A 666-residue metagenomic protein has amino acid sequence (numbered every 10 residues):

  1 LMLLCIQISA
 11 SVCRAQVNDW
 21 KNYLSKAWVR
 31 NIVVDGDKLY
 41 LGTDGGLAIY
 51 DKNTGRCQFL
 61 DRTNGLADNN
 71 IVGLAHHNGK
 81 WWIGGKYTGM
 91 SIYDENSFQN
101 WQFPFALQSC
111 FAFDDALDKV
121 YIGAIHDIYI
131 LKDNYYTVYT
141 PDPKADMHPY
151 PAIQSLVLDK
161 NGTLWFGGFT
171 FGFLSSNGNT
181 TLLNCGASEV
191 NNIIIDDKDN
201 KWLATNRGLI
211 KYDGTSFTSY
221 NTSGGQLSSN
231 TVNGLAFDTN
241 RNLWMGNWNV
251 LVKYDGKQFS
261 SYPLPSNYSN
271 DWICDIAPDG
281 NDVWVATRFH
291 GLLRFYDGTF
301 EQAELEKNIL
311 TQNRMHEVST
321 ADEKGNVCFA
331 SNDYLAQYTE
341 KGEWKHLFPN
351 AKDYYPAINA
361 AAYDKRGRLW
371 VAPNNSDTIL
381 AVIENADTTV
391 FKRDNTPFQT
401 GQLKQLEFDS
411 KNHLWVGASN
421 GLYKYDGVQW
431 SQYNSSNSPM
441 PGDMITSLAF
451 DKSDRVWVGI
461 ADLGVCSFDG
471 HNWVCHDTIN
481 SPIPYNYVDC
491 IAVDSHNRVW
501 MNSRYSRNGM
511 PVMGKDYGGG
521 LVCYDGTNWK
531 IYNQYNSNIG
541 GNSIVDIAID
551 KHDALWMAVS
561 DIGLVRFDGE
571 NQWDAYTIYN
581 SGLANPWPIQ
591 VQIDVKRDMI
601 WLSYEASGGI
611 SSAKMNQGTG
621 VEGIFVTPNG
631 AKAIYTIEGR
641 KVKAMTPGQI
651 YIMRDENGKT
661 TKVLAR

Functional and structural regions predicted by a protein language model:
L1-D19: Bacterial Sec-dependent N-terminal signal peptides
R14-T619: Carboxylate-rich, polar loop motifs that coordinate divalent cations or form catalytic acidic clusters
I358, N629-K632, Q649: Short loop/turn microsegments at loop-to-beta-strand junctions
G608-V642: Residue-level detector of functionally pivotal "anchor" positions at catalytic/ligand-binding pockets or at interdomain
M645-P647: Surface-exposed, short loops/turns at beta-strand junctions within beta-sandwich domains
I650-R666: C-terminal tail/sorting-segment detector
